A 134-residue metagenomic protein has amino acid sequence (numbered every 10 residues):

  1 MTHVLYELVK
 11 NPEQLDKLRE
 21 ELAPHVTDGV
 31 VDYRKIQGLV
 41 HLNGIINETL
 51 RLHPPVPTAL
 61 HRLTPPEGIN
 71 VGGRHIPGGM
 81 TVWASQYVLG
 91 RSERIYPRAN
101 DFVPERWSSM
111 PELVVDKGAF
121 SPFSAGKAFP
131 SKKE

Functional and structural regions predicted by a protein language model:
M1-E13, K17-E21, K133-E134: Cytochrome P450 catalytic-core helices
H3-Y6, E112, K117-E134: Cytochrome P450 heme-iron axial ligand motif
V4, E21, E48, L52 (+1 more regions): Short acidic/histidine-centered micro-motifs embedded in hydrophobic/aromatic stretches that mark compact functional
Q14-K17, P57-L60, S92-Y96, P111-V114: Extended hydrophobic-aromatic, low-complexity segments
D28-G72: Conserved cytochrome P450 K-helix E-x-x-R motif and the immediately C-terminal K′/meander segment
P66-I69, A84-E112, F123: Conserved cytochrome P450 K-helix/beta-meander segment immediately N-terminal to the heme-binding cysteine loop
